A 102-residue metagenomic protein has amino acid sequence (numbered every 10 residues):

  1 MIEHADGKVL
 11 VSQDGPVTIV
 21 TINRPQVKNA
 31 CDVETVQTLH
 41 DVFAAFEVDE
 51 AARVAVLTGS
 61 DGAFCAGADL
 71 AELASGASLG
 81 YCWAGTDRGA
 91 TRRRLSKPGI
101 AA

Functional and structural regions predicted by a protein language model:
M1-S60: Conserved CoA-thioester-binding segment of acyl-CoA-metabolizing enzymes
V33, A68-L70: Short amphipathic alpha-helical segments
T38-H40, A44, V48, L70-A102: An acidic, glycine-rich surface segment that forms the CoA-thioester-binding/catalytic face of crotonase-fold enzymes
G62-A66: Short, active-site-adjacent cap segments at secondary-structure transitions
